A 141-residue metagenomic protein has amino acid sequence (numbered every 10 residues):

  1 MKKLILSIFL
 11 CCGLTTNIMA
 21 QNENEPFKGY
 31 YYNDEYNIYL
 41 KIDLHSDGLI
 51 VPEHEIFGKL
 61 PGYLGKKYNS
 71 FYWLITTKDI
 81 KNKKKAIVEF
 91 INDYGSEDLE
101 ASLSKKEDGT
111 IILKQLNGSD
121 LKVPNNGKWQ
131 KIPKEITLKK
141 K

Functional and structural regions predicted by a protein language model:
M1-E23: Bacterial Sec-dependent N-terminal signal peptides
K2-K3, N17, K105, K131-K134 (+1 more regions): Basic side chains
N22-E100, D120-K141: Central antiparallel beta-sheet cores of small beta-barrel/beta-sandwich binding domains
D98-G109: Extended Gly/Ser/Thr-rich low-complexity repeat segments, especially those forming or decorating extracellular
